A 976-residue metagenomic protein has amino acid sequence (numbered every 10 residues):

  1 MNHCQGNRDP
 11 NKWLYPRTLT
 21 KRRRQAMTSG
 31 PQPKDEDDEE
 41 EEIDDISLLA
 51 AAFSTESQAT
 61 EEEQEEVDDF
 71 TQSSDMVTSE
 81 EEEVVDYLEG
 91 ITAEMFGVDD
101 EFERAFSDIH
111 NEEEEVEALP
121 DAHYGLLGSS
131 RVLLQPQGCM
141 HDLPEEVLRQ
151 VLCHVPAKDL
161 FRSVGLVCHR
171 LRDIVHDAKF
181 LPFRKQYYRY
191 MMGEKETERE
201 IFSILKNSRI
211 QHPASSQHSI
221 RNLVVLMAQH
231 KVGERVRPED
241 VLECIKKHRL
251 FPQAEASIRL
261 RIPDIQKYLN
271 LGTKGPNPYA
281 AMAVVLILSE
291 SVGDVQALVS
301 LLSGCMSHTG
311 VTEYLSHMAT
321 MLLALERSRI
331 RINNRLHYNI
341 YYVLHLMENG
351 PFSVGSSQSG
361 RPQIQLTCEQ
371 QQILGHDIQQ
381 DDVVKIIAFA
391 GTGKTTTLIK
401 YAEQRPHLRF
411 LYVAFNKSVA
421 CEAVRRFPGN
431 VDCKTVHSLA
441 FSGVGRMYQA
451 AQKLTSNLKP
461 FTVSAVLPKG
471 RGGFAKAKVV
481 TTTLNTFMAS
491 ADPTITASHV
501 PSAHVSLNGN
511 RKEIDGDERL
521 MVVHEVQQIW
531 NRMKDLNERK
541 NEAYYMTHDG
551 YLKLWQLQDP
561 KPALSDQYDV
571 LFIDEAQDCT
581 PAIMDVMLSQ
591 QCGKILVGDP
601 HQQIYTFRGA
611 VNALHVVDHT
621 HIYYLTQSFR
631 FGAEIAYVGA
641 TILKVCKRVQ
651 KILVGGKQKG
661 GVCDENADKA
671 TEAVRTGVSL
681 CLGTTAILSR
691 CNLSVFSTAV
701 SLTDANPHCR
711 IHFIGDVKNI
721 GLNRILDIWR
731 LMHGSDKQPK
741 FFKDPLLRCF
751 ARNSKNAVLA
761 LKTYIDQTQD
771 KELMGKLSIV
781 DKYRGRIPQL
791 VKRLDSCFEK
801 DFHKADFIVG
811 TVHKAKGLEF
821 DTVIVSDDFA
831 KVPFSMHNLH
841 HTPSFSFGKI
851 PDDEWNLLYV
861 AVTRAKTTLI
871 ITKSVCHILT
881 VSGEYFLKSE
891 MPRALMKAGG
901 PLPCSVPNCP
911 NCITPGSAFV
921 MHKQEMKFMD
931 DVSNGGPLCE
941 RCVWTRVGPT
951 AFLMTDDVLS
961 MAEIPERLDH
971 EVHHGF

Functional and structural regions predicted by a protein language model:
M1-F976: The feature marks helicase ATPase cores and/or their adjacent C-terminal helical subdomains in SF1/SF2/AAA+ helicases
